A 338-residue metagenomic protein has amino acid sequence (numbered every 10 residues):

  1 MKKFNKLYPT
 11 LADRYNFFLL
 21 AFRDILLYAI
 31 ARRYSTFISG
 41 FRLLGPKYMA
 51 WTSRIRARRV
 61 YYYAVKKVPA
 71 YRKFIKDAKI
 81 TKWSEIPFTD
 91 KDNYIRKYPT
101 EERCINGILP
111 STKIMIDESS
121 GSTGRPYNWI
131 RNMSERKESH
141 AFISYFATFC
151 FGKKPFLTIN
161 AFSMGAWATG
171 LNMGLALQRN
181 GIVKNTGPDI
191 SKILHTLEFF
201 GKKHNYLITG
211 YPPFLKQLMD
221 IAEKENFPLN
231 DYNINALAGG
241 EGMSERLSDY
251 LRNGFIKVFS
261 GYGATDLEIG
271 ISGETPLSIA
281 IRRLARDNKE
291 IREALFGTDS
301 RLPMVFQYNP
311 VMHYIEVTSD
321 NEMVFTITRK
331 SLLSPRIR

Functional and structural regions predicted by a protein language model:
M1-E118, G124-P155, D231, G273: Nucleotide 5′-phosphate-binding alpha/beta core
M1-K47, R179-R338: Active-site glycine/GP-rich loop and adjacent strand/helix microenvironment that borders small-molecule binding pockets
Y62, K73, G174-L175, D249: Surface-exposed charge patches
A64, S119-S122, T158, I208 (+2 more regions): Conserved S/T- and glycine-rich ATP-binding loop of Class I adenylate-forming
T123-E138, G174-N185, N205-T209: Acidic/glycine-enriched edge-of-secondary-structure segments
R131-S134, M164, P188, A238: Alpha-helix capping and helix-loop boundary segments enriched in small/acidic/polar residues
R136, A166-W167, S244: Alpha-helix N-cap/loop-to-helix initiation residues
S144-N180: Conserved AMP-binding loop of ANL adenylate-forming enzymes
